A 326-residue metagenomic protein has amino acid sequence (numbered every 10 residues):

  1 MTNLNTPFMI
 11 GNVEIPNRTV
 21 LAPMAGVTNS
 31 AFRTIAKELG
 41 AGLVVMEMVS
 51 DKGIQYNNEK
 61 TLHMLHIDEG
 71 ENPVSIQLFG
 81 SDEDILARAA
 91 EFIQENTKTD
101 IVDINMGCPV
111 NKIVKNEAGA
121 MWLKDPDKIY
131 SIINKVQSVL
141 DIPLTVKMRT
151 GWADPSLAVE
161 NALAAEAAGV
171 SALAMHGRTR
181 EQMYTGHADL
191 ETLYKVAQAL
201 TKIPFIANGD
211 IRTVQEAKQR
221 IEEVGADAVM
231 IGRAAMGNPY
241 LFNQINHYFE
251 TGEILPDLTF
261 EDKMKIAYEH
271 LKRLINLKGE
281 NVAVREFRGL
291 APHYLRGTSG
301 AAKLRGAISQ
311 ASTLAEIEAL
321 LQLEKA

Functional and structural regions predicted by a protein language model:
M1-P7, G11-I15, T19, A25 (+7 more regions): Alpha/beta catalytic cores of nucleotide-metabolism and tRNA/nucleoside-modifying enzymes
T2-M9, M24-T99: Glycine-rich, positively charged N-terminal anion/phosphate-binding segment
F8-V20, I54-P73, C108-A118, I132-T145: N-terminal small/glycine-rich loop or linker at the start of catalytic domains across soluble metabolic enzymes
T19-P23, V44-M46, V74-L78, V102 (+4 more regions): Hydrophobic faces of well-ordered beta-strands that scaffold small-molecule active sites in alpha/beta enzyme cores
M24, V49-D51, F79-S81, G107-P109 (+4 more regions): Active-site beta-loop-alpha junctions enriched in small/polar residues
G80, D84, L123, D127 (+2 more regions): Conserved phosphate-coordination/catalytic loops
A87-A118, P126-I203: Alpha/beta enzyme core
